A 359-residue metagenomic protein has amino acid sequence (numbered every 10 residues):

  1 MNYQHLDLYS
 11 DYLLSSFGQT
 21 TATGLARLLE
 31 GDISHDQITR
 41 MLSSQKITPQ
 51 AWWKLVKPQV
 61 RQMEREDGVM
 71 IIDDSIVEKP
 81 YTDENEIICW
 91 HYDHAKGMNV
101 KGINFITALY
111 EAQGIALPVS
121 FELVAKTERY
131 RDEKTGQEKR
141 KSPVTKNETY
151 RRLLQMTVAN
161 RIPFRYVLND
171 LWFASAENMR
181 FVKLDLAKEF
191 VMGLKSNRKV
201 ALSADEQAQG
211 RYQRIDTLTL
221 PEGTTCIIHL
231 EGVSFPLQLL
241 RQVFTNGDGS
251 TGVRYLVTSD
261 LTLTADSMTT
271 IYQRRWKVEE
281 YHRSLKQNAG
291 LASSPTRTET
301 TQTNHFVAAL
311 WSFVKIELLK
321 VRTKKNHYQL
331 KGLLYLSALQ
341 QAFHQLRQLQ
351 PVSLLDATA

Functional and structural regions predicted by a protein language model:
M1-Q45, A51: Gly/serine-rich nucleotide phosphate-binding loop at the start of the catalytic core of nucleotide/ADP-ribose-handling
N2, D11, S16, D83 (+1 more regions): Single, function-defining residue in the core of a domain
L14, R27, S44-Q45, V60 (+2 more regions): Short secondary-structure transition/capping motifs
L29, Q45, Q59, Y272-R275 (+1 more regions): Alpha-helix boundary/capping residues
S34-H35, I47, R65, S294: Secondary-structure boundary/capping residues
L42-S120, A125-T127: Active-site-proximal, Lys/Arg-enriched surface segment that forms a nucleic-acid-binding/basic interface patch
